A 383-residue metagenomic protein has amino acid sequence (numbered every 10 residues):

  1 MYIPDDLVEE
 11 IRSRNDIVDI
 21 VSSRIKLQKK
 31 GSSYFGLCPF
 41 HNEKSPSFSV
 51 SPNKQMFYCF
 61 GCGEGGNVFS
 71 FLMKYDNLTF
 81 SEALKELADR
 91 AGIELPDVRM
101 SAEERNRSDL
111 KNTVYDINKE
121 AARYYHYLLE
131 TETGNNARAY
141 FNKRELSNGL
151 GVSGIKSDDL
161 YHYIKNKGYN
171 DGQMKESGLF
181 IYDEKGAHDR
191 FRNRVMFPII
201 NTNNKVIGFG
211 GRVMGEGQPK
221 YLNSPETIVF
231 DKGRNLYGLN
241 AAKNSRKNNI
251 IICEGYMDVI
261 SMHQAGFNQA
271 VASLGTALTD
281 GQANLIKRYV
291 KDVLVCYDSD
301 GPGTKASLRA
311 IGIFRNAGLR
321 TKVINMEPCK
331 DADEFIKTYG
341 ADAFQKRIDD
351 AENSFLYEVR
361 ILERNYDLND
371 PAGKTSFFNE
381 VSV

Functional and structural regions predicted by a protein language model:
M1-S101, Y339, K346: N-terminal structured subdomain of primase-like DNA metabolism proteins
I11-R14, E104-V114, T131-G134, S153-S157 (+2 more regions): Conserved phosphate/pyrophosphate-binding and hydrolysis machinery centered on Walker-type P-loop NTPases, extending
N15, K30, N106-A121, A139 (+3 more regions): Phosphate-handling DNA/RNA-contact segment within nucleic-acid enzymes
I20, N67-F71, E120-Y124, N136 (+4 more regions): A general alpha-helix detector
Q55-M56, D89, I93, S101-A102 (+1 more regions): Short, conserved phosphate-binding/catalytic loop or strand-edge motifs used in phosphoryl-/nucleotidyl-transfer
D76, N244, T276-P328, F335-I348: Conserved catalytic cores of soluble enzyme domains, especially glycine-rich substrate-binding beta-alpha loops
E82-N136: Conserved active-site segments centered on acidic
T321-V383: C-terminal or mid-to-C-terminal helical accessory/interaction module adjacent to the motor/catalytic core
